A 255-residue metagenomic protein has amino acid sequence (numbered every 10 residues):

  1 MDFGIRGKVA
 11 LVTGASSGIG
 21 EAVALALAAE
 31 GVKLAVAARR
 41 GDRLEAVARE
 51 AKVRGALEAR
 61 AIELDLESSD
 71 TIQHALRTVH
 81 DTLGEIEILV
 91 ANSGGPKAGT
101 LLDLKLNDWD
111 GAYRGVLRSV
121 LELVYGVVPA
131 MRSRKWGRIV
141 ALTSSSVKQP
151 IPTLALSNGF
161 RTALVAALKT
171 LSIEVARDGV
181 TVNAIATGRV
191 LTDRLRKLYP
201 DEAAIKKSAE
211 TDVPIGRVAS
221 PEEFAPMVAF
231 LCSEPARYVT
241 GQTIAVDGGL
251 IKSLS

Functional and structural regions predicted by a protein language model:
M1, R49, R177, R189-D212 (+2 more regions): A glycine/serine/threonine-rich, flexible loop-to-helix segment that serves as the NAD(P) cofactor-binding "lid"
V9, S16-S17: Conserved glycine-rich cofactor-binding loop
V90, A176, T181, V239-G241: Short, small/polar-rich loop/turn modules that mediate ligand/substrate recognition or access, typified
T100-L101, K105-Y113, I205, A209: Substrate-binding pocket helix/loop in short-chain dehydrogenase/reductase
P129, I173-E174, R237: Alpha-helical segment proximal to the catalytic Tyr-Lys
V140-L164, L168-R177, R189-V190: Catalytic loop of short-chain dehydrogenase/reductase
Q149, A229, T240-S255: Short C-terminal tail/terminal secondary-structure segment of NAD(P)H-dependent dehydrogenase/reductase domains
